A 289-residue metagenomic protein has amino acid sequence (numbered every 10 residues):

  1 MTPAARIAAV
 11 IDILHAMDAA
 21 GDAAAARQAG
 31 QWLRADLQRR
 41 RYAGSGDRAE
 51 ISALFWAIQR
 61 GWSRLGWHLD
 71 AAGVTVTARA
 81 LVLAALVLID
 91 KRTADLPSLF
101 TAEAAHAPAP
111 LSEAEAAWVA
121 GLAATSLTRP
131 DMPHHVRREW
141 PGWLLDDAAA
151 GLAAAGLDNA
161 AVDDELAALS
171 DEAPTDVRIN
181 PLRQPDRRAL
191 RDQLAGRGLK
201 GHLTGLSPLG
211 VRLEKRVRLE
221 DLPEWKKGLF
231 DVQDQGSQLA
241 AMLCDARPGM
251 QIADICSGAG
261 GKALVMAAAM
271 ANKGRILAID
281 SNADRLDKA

Functional and structural regions predicted by a protein language model:
M1-R218: Class I Rossmann-like S-adenosyl-L-methionine
R188-A289: Rossmann-like S-adenosyl-L-methionine
